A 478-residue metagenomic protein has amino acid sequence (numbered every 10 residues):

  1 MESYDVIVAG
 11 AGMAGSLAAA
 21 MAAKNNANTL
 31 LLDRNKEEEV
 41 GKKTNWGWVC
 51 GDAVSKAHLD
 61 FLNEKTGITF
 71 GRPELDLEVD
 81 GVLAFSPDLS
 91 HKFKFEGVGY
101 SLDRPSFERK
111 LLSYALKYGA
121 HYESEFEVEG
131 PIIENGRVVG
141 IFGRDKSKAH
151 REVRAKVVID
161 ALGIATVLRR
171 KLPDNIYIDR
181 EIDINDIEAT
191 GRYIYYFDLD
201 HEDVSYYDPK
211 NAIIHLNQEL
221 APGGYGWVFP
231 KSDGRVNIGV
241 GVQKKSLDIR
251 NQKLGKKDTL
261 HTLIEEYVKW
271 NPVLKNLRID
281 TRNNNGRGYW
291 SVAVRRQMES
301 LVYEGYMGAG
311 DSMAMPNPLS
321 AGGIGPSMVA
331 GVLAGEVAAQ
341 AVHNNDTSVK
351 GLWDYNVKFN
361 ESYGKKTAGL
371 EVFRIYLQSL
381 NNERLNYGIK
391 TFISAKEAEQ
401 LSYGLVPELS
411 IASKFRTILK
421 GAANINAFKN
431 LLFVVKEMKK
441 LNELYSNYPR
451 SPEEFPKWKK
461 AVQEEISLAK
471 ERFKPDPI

Functional and structural regions predicted by a protein language model:
Y4-L31: N-terminal Rossmann-like FAD-binding beta1-loop-alpha1 element of flavoenzymes
G10, A161-L162, A309: Short, well-ordered coil/turn residues at beta-beta hairpins and beta-strand->alpha-helix junctions within
A14, E37, A165: Conserved Rossmann-like nucleotide-cofactor binding loop
K36-V82: N-terminal FAD cofactor-binding segment of flavoenzymes
K94-Y114, D248-T259: Short beta-strand to alpha-helix junction loop
L116-L274: Predominantly flavin-linked oxidoreductase catalytic cores and closely associated redox partners
P222-G226, K244-D248, Q252-A334, H343 (+4 more regions): FAD/FMN-dependent oxidoreductases across multiple families
A339-I478: C-terminal helical "tail/cap" subdomain of flavin- and related membrane-associated enzymes
